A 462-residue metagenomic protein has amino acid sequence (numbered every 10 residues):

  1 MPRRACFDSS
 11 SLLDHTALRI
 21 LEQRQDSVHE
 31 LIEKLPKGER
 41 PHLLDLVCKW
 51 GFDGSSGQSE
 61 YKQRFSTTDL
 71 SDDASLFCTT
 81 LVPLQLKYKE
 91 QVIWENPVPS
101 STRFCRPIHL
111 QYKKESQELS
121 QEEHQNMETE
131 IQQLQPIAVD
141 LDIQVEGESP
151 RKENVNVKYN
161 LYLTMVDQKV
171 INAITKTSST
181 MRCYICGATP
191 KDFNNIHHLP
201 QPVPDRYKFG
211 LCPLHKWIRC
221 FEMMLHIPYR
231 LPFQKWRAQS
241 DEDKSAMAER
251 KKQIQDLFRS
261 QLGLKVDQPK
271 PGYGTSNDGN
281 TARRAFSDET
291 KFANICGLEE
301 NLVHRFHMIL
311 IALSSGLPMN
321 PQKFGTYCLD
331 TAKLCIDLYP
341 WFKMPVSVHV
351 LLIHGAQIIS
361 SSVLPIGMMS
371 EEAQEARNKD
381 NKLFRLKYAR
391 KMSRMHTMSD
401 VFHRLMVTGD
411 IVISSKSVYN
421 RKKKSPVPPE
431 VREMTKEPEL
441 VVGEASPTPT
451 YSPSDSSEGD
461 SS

Functional and structural regions predicted by a protein language model:
M1-S462: A structural signal for the principal folded core domain
